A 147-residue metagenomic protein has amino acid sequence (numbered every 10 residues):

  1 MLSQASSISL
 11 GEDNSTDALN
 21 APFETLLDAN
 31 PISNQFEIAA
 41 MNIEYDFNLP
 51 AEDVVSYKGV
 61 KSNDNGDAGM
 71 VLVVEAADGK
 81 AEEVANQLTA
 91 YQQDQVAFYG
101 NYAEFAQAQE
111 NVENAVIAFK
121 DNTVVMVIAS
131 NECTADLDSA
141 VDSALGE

Functional and structural regions predicted by a protein language model:
M1-V55, L145: N-terminal "mature-domain start" segment
D13, D17, E37, D78-E82 (+2 more regions): Soluble non-cytosolic domains of exported or imported proteins
N20-F23, V71, A81, A85-Q92 (+3 more regions): Extracytoplasmic/secreted envelope proteins and their assembly/folding machinery, especially bacterial periplasmic
S33-A68, E83-V84, Q109-E113: Short, compositionally biased low-complexity segments enriched in polar/charged residues
D67-D78: A short acidic-to-branched-hydrophobic micro-motif
A81, A85-K120: Short Gly/Thr-rich strand-loop-strand
Q107-E147: A short, solvent-exposed beta-edge/loop patch
